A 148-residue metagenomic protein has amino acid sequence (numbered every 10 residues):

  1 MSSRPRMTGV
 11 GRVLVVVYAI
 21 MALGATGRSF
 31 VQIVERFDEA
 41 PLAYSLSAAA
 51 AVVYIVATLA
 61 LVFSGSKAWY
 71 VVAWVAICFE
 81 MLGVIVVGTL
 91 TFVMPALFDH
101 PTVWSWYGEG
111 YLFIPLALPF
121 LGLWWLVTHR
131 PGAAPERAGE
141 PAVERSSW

Functional and structural regions predicted by a protein language model:
M1-A22, K67: Cytosolic juxtamembrane helix and N-cap/initiation of the first transmembrane helix
V10-L14, V31-A50: Transmembrane alpha-helix entry/boundary detector in multi-pass membrane proteins
V17-I20, S45-A49, V72-F79, G110-I114: Physicochemical signature of membrane-embedded alpha-helices that form the seven-helix bundle of GPCRs, emphasizing
A25-Q32, F79-P95: C-terminal TM-helix exit segments that contain a strictly Trp-centered aromatic cap at the helix terminus
A60-V84: Loop-to-transmembrane helix junctions at the membrane interface
T89-Y107: Interfacial non-cytosolic loop connecting adjacent transmembrane helices
P101-L121: Individual transmembrane alpha-helices with interfacial aromatic-anchor signatures
L126-A138: Membrane-interface capping segments at transmembrane-helix boundaries
